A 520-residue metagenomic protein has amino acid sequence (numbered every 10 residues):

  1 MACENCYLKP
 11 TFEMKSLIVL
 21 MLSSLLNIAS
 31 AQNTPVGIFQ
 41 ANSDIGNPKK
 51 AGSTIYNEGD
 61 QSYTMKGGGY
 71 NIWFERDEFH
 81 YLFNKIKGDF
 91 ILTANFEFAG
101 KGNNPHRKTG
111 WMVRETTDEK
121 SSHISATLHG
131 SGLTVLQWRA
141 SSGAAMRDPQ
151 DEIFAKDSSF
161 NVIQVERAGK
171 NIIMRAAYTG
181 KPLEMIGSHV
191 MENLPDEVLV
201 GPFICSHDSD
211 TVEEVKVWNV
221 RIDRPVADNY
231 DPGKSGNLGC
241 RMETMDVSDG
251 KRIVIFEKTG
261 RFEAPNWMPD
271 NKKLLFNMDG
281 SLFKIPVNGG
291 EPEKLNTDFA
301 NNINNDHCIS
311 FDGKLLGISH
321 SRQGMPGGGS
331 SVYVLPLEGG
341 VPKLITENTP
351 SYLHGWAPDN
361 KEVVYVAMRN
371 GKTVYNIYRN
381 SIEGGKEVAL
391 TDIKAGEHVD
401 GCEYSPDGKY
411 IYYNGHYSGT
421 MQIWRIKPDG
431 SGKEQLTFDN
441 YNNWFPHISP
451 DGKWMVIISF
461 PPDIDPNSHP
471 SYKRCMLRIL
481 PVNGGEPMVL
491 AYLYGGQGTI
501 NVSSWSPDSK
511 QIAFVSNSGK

Functional and structural regions predicted by a protein language model:
M1-N33: Bacterial Sec-dependent N-terminal signal peptides
Q32-D231: Extracellular glycan-recognition regions
A168, L238, D270, M278-D279 (+9 more regions): Short loop/turn segments that connect beta-strands within the blades of beta-propeller domains, predominantly WD40
D228-S248: Blade/loop signatures of beta-propeller domains
Y230-G236, F256, P269, L274-G280 (+6 more regions): Beta-strand C-termini and the immediately following turn/loop, strongest in propeller blades
G239-R241, S281-F283, P326-Y333, T373-Y378 (+4 more regions): Structural motif
T244-R261, V287-I303, L335-P350, N380-H398 (+2 more regions): Multi-bladed beta-propeller domains
T259-L275, N301-L316, N348-V366, K394-N414 (+2 more regions): Conserved beta-propeller blade repeats
